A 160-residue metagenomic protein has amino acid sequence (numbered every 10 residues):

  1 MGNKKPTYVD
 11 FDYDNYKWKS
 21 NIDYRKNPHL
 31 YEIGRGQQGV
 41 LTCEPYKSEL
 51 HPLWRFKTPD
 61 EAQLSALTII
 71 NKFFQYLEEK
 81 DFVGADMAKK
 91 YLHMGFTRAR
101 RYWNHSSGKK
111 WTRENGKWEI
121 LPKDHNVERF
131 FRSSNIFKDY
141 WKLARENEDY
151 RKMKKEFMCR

Functional and structural regions predicted by a protein language model:
G2-N71, K89-R160: C-terminal-biased regions
F73, L77-E78: Hydrophobic/aromatic side-chain positions at a characteristic register within alpha-helices of tetratricopeptide repeats
F82, A88-K89: Inward-facing hydrophobic residues that define packing positions of alpha-helical scaffold repeats
